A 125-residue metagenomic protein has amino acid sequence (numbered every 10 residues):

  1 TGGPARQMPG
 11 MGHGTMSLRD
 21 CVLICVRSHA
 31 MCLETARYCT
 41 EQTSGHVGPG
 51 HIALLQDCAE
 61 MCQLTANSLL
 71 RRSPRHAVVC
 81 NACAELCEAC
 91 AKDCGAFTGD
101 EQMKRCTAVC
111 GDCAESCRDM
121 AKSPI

Functional and structural regions predicted by a protein language model:
T1-I125: Amphipathic alpha-helical hairpins
